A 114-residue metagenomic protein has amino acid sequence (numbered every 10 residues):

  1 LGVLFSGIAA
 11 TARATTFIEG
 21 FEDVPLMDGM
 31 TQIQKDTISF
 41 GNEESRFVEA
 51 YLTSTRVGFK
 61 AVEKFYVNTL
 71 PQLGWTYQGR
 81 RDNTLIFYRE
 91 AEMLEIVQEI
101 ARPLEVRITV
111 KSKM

Functional and structural regions predicted by a protein language model:
L1-G7: Bacterial N-terminal signal peptides
A12-M114: An acidic-aromatic pocket/loop used at catalytic or ligand-binding sites
